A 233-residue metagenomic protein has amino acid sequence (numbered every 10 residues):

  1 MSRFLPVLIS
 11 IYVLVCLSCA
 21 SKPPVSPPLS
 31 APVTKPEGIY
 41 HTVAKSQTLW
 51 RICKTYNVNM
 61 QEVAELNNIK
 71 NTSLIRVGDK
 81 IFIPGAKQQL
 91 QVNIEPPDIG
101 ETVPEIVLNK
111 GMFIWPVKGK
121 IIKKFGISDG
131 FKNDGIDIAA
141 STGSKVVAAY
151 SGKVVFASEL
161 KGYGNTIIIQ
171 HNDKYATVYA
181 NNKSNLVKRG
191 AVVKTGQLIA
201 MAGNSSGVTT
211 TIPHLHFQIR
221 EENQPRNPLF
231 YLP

Functional and structural regions predicted by a protein language model:
M1-C19: Sec-dependent bacterial lipoprotein signal peptides
C19-Y231: Extracytoplasmic low-complexity/disordered linkers and repeat tracts associated with LysM-containing
